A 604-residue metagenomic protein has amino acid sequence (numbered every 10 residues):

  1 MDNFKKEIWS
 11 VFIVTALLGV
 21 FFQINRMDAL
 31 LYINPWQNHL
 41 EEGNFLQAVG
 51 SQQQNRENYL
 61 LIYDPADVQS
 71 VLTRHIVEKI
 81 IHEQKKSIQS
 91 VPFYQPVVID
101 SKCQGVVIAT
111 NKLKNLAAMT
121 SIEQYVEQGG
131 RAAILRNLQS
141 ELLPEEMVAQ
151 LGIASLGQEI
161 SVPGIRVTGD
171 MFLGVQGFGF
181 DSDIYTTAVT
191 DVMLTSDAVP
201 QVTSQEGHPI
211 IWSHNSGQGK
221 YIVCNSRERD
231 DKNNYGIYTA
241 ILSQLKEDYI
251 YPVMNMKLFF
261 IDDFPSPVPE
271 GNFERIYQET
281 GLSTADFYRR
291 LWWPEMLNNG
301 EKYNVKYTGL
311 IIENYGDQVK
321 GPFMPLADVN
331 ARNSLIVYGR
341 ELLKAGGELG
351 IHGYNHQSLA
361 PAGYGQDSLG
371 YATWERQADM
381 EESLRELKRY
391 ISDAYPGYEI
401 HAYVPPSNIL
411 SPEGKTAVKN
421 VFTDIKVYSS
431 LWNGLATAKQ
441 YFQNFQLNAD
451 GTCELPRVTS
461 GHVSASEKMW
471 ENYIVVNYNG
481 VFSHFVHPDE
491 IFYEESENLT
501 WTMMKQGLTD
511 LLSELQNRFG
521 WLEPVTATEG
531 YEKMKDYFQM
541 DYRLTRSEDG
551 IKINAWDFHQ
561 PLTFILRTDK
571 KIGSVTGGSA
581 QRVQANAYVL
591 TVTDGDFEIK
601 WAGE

Functional and structural regions predicted by a protein language model:
W9-L17, R376-N448: Catalytic domains of cell-wall/extracellular-matrix polysaccharide-remodeling enzymes, centered on de-N-acetylation
N55-Y59, A188-M256: A glycine-centered loop/beta-turn motif at secondary-structure junctions
E57-P65, E127-Q128, L135-E146, E301-S411 (+1 more regions): Metal-dependent polysaccharide deacetylase catalytic core of the NodB/CE4 family, i.e., the active-site-bearing domain
A66-E141, R290: Helical hinge/lid and interdomain linker segments adjacent to catalytic or ligand-binding clefts that mediate domain
L113-G179: A glycine-rich, often tryptophan-bearing local segment used as a flexible ligand/cofactor-contacting loop or short
K114-A118, Q584-E604: C-terminal beta-strand-rich structural cap/linker in extracellular carbohydrate-active enzymes
S226-E228, D248-Y251, N255-V268, G300 (+4 more regions): Catalytic grooves of carbohydrate-active enzymes
G236-Y238, Q244-E341, A345: Active-site beta->alpha N-cap acidic-glycine motif
